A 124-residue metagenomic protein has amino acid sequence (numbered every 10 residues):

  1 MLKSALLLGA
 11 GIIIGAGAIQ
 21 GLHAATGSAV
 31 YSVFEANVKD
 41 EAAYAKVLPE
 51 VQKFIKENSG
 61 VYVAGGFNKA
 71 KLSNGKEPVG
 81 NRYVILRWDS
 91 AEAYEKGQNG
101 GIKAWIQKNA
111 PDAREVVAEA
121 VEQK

Functional and structural regions predicted by a protein language model:
M1-L8: Bacterial N-terminal signal peptides that target proteins for export
S4, A42-Y44, W105-I106: Short loop/beta submotifs within extracellular cysteine-rich repeat domains
G11, G15-Q98, A118-K124: Short S/T/G/P-rich N-terminal loop/turn motif that feeds into the first structured element of a domain
Y94, A104-A110: Short, exposed beta-strand-loop hairpins at the edges of beta-sheets in extracellular/periplasmic proteins
G100-I102: Short, solvent-exposed aromatic-acidic interface loops
P111-V117: C-terminal partner/receptor-binding element of secreted or periplasmic proteins
